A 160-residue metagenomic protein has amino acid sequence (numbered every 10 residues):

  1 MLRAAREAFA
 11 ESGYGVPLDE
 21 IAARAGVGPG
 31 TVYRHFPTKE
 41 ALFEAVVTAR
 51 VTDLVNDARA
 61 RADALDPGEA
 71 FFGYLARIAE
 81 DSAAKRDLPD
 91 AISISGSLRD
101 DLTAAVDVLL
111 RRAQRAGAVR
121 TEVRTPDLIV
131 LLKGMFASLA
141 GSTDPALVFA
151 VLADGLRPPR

Functional and structural regions predicted by a protein language model:
M1-A5, I21, V46-R50, L54: Generic hydrophobic, amphipathic alpha-helix propensity
A4, E11-A41: Helix-turn-helix
E7-E11, T48, A60: Short alpha-helical segment immediately N-terminal to, or the first helix within, an HTH/HTH-like DNA-binding domain
E20, E69-R77, D127-L131, L147-V151: Amphipathic alpha-helical interaction segments
F36, F43-R50, K85, I92: Alpha-helical DNA-contacting segments of helix-turn-helix folds
A45, T52-A83, S95, D101-T103: Hydrophobic alpha-helical connector segments
V55, R86-I92, A118-V123, R160: Short, hydrophobic secondary-structure boundary micro-motifs
G73, T103-A104, V108-V119, G134 (+1 more regions): C-terminal peripheral helix-coil segments that are non-catalytic and often amphipathic
